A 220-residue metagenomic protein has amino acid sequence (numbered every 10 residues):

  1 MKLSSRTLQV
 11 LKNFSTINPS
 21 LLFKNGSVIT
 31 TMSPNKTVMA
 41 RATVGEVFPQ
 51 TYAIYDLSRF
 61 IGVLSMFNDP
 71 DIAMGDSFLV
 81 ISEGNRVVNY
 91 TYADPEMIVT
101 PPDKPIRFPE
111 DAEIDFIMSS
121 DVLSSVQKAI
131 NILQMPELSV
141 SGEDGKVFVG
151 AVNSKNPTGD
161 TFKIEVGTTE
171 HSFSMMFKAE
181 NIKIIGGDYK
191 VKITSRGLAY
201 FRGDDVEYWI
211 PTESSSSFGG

Functional and structural regions predicted by a protein language model:
M1-A93, D111-G220: DNA polymerase processivity clamps
P95-I114: Long, charge-dense
